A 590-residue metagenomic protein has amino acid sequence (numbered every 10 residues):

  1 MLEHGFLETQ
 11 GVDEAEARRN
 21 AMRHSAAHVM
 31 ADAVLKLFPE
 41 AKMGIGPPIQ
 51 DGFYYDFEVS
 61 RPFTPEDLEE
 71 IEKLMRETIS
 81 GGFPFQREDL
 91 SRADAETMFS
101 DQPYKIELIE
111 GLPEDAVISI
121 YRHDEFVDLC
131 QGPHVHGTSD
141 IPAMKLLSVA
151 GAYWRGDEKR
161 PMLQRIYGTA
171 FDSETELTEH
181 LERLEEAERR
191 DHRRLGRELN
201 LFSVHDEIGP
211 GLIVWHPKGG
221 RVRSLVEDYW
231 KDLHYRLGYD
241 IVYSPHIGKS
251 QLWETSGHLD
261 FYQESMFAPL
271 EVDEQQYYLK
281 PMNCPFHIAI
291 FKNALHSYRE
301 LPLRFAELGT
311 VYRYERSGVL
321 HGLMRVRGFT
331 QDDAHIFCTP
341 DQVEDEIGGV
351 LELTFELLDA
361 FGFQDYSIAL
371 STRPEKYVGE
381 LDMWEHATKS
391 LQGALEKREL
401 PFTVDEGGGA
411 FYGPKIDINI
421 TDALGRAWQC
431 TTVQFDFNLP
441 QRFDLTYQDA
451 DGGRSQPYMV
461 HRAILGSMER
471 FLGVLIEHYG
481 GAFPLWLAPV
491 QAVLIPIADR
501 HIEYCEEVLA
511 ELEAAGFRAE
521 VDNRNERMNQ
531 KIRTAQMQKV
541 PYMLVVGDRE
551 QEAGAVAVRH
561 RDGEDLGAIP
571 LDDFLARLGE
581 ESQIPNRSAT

Functional and structural regions predicted by a protein language model:
M1-K42, Q50, D56-T590: NTP/phosphate- and nucleic-acid-binding module
